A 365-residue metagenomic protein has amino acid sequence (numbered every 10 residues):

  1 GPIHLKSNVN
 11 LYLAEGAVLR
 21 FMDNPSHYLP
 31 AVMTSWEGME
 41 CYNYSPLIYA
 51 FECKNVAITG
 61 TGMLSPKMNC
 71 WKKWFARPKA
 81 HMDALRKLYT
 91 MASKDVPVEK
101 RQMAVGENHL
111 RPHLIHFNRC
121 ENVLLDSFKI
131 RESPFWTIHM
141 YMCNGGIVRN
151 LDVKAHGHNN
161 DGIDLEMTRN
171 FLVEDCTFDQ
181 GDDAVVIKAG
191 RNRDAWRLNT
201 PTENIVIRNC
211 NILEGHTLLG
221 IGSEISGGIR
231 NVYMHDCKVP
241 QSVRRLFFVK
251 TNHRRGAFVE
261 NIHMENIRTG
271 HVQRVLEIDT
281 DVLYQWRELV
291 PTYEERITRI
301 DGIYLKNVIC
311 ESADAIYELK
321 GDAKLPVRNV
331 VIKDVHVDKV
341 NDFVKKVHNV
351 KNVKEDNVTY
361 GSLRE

Functional and structural regions predicted by a protein language model:
G1-E365: Extracellular/periplasmic carbohydrate-active domains that bind, remodel, or depolymerize complex polysaccharides
